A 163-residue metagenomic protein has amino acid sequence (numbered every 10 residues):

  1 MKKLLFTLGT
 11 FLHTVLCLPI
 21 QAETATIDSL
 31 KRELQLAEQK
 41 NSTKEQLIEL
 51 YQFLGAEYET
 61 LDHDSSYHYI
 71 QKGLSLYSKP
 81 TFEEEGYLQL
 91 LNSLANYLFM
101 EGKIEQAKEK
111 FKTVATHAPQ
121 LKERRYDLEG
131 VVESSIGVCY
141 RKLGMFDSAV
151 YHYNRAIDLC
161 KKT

Functional and structural regions predicted by a protein language model:
M1-L4: Positively charged n-region of N-terminal signal peptides that target proteins for export
F6-T7, E133: Short amphipathic alpha-helical "recognition" segments used for binding
T7-V15: Bacterial N-terminal signal peptides
Q21-T163: A "functional boundary" signal
